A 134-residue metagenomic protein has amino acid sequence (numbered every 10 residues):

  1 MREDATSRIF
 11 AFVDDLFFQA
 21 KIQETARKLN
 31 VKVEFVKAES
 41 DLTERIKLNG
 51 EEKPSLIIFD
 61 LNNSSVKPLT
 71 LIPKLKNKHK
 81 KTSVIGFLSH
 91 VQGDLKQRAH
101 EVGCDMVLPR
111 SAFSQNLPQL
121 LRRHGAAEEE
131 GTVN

Functional and structural regions predicted by a protein language model:
M1-R8, Q23, L120-N134: Non-catalytic signal-transmission and effector/linker regions of two-component phosphorelay proteins
S7-L16: Conserved acidic segment of CheY-like receiver
F17-E34: Two-component/phosphorelay signaling modules centered on CheY-like receiver
A38-L56: Acidic, metal-coordinating helix/loop segments flanking the phosphotransfer/catalytic sites of two-component signaling
I58-L75: Conserved phosphotransfer microenvironments
T82-H90: A short, hydrophobic beta-strand element within the central beta-sheet of small alpha/beta folds
V91-M106: Alpha4 helix (beta4-alpha4-beta5 surface) of REC/receiver domains from two-component response regulators
G103-Q115: Output/docking surface of receiver
